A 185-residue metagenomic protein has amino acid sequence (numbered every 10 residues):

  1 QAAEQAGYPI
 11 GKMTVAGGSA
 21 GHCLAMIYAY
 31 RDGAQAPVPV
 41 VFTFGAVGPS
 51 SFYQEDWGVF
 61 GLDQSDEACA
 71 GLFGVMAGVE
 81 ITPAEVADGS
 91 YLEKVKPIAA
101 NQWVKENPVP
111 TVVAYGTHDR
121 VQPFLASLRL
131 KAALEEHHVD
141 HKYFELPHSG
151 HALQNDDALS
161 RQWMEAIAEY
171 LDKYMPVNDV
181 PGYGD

Functional and structural regions predicted by a protein language model:
Q1-G61: Primarily recognizes the serine-hydrolase "nucleophile elbow" in alpha/beta-hydrolase and SGNH/GDSL folds
P49, T117-D119, H148-G150: Acidic beta-to-alpha connecting loop that harbors the catalytic carboxylate
W57-Q102, V109: Mobile cap/lid helix-loop segments that gate and shape the active-site cleft of serine hydrolases
N107, V112-Y115, D119: Short beta-strand/loop motif that positions the catalytic acidic residue of the alpha/beta-hydrolase fold
R120-R129: Conserved alpha/beta-hydrolase "acid-adjacent" motif
E135-H151: Catalytic histidine neighborhood in serine/cysteine hydrolases with alpha/beta-hydrolase-type architecture
S149-S160: Catalytic histidine-centered segment of alpha/beta-hydrolase-like enzymes
L159-D185: Catalytic active-site module of serine/aspartate enzymes centered on a nucleophile-bearing elbow/loop
